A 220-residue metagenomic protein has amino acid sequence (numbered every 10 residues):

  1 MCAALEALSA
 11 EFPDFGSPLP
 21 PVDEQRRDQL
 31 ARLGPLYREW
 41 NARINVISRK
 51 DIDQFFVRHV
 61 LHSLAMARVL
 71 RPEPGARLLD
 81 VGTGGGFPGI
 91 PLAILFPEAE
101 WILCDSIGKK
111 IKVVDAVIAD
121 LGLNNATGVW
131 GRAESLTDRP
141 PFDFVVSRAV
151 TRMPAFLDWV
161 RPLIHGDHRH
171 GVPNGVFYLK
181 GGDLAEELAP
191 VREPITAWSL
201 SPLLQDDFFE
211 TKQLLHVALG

Functional and structural regions predicted by a protein language model:
M1-R49, D53: N-terminal auxiliary segments of SAM/dcSAM-dependent transferases
N41, V117-I118, I164, I195: Conserved hydrophobic residues forming the short capping helix/wall of the S-adenosyl-L-methionine
L61-S147, L157: Conserved SAM/SAH cofactor-binding pocket of Class I
L92, V160-D167: Class I S-adenosylmethionine-dependent transferase superfamily signal
E134, R152, G181-A185: Short "lid" loop at the C-terminus of a central beta-strand within the Rossmann-like core of SAM-dependent
D143-L163, Y178: A short SAM/SAH-binding and catalytic strip from SAM-dependent methyltransferases
H168-D183: Conserved beta-strand signature within the Rossmann-like core of class I S-adenosyl-L-methionine
G181-G220: Active-site capping/gating segments
